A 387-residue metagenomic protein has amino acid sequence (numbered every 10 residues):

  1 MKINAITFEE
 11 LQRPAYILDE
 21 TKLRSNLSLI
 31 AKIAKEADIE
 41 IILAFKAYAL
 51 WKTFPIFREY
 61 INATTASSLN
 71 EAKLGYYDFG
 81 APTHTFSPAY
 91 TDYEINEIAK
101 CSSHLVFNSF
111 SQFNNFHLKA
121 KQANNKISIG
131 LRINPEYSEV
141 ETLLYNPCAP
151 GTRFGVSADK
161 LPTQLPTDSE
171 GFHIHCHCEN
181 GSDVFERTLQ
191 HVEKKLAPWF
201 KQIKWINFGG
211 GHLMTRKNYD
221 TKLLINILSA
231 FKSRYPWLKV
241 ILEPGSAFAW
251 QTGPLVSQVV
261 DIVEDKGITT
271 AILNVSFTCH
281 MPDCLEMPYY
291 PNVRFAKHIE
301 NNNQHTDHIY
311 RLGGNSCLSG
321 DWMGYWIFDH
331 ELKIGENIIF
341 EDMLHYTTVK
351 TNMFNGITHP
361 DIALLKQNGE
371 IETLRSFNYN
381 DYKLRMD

Functional and structural regions predicted by a protein language model:
K2-G80, F86-A89, S276, F328-E341 (+1 more regions): N-terminal capping/small domains of soluble enzymes
I39-W205, A230: Active-site-proximal beta-alpha core segment in soluble small-molecule metabolic enzymes
Y137-E139, C178, M214, F248 (+1 more regions): Feature marks short, surface-exposed loop/turn motifs that line or immediately flank catalytic pockets and channel
H175-H177, I206-T215, P244-S246: Glycine-rich beta-strand-to-loop/alpha-helix junction loops that act as flexible
G181-R187, T215-L224, Q251-D261, W326-F328: Short glycine/threonine-rich loop-to-helix capping motif typified by GTGT followed within a few residues by an Asp-Pro
K194, F200-I203, L223-A230, R234-Y235 (+2 more regions): Acidic/histidine-enriched ion/cofactor-binding microenvironments in catalytic or ligand-binding pockets
P244-D387: Charged (often Lys/Glu-rich) extended helix/loop segments that serve as interaction or gating elements
